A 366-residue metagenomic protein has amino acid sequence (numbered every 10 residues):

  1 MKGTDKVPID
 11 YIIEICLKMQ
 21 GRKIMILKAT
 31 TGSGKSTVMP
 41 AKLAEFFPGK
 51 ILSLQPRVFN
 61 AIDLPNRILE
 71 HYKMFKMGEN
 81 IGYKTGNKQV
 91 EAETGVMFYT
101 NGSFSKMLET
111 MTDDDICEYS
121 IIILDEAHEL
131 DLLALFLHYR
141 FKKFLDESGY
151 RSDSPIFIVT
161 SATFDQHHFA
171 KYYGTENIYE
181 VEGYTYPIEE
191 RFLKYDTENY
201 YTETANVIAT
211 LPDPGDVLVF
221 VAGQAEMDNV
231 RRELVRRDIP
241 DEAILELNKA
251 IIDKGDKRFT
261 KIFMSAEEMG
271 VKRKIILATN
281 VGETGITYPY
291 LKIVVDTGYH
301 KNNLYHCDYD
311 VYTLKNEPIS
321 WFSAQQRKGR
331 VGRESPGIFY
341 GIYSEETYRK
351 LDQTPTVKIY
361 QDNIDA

Functional and structural regions predicted by a protein language model:
M1-A366: P-loop NTPase motor module signature
